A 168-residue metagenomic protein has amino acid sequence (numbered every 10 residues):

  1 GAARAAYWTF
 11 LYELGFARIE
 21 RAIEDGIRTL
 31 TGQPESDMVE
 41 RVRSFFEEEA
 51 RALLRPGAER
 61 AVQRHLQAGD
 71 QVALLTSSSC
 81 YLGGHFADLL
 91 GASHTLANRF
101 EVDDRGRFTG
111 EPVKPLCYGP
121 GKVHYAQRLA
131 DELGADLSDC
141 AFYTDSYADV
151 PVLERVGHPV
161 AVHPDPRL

Functional and structural regions predicted by a protein language model:
G1-R60, R64: A metal-dependent, Asp-based hydrolase signature
S36, E40-R41, E47-L168: C-terminal cap/substrate-recognition subdomain and adjoining C-terminal extension of metal-dependent phosphatase-like
